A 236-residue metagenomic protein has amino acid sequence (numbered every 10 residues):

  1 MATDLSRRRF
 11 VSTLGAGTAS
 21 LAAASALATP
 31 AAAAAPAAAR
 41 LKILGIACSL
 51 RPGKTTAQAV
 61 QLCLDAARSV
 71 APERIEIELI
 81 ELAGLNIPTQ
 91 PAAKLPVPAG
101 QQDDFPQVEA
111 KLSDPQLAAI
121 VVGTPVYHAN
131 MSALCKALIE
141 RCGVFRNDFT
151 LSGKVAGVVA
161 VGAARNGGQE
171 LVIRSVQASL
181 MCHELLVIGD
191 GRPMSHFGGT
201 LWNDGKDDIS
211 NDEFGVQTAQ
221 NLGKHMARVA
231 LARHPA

Functional and structural regions predicted by a protein language model:
L5, V11-F145, L201-A236: N-terminal beta1-alpha1-beta2 submodule of the flavodoxin-like/Rossmannoid cofactor-binding fold
A38, L151-S152: Short, flexible coil/linker segments at domain boundaries that flank nucleotide/cofactor-interacting
A57, S132, T150, G167-E170: Non-catalytic, surface-exposed connector residues within folded enzymatic/regulatory domains
V70-E73, F149, H183-E184: Residues at alpha-helix termini
I80-L82, I188-G199: Extracellular serine-dependent O-acyl
S152-M194: Short, glycine-/small-residue-rich phosphate/pyrophosphate-handling segment
